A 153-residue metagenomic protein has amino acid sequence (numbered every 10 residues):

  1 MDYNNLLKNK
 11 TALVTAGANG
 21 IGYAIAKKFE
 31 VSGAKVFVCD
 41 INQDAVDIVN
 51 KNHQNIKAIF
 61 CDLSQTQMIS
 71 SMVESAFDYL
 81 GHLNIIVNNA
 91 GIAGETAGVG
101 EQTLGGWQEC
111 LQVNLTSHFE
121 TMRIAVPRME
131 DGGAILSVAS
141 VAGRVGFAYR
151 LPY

Functional and structural regions predicted by a protein language model:
N5-V36: Canonical Rossmann dinucleotide-binding motif of NAD(H)/NADP(H)-dependent dehydrogenases/reductases, specifically
F60-M72, L104: The beta1-alpha1 cofactor-binding region of Rossmann-like NAD(H)/NADP(H)-dependent oxidoreductases
N89-E95: Conserved NAD(P)H cofactor-binding loop of Rossmann-fold oxidoreductase domains
A97-V99, T103-Q108: Substrate-binding pocket helix/loop in short-chain dehydrogenase/reductase
Q102, G146-Y153: Active-site loop-to-helix junction immediately N-terminal to the catalytic Tyr of the SDR YXXXK motif in Rossmann-fold
M122-R123: A short, exposed helix-loop element centered on a Lys and neighboring polar residues
S140: Residue(s) in the substrate-gating loop at a strand-loop-helix junction that position the organic substrate next
